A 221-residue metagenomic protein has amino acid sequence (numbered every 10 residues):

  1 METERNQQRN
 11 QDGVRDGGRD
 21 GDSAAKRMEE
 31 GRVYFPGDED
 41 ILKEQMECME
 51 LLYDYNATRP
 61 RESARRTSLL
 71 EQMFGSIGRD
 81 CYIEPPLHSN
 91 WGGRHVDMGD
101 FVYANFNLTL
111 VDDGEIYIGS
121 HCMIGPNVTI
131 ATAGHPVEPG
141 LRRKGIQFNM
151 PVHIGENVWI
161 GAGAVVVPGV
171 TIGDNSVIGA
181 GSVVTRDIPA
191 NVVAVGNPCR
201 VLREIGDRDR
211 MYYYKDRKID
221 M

Functional and structural regions predicted by a protein language model:
M1-D80, C199-M221: Terminal amphipathic alpha-helical/low-complexity segments used for targeting or macromolecular assembly
P60, P85-T171, N197-C199, R203-K215: Flexible, glycine/small-residue-enriched loop-and-beta-strand segment within the central core of proteins
G78, G155, P189: Short conserved AdoMet
M123, S176-V177: Short alpha-helix at the nucleotide-sugar/activated-sugar donor binding site of glycosyltransferases and closely
W159, V177, V193-V195: Short-chain dehydrogenase/reductase
G173-S176, P189-N191: Conserved catalytic segment of ABC-fold P-loop ATPases
V184-T185: Short hydrophobic beta-strand element within catalytic cores of glycosyltransferases and related nucleotide-activated
